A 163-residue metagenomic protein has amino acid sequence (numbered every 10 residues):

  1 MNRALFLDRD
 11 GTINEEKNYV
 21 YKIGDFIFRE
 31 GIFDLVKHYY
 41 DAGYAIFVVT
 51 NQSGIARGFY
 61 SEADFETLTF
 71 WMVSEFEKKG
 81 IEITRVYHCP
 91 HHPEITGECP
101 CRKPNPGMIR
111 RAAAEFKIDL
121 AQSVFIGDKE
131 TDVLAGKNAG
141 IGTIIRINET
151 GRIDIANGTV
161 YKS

Functional and structural regions predicted by a protein language model:
M1-F47: Active-site neighborhood of HAD-like aspartate-dependent phosphohydrolases
R3, A63, F70-T84, H92-F125 (+1 more regions): Asp-based, Mg2+/Mn2+-dependent phosphohydrolase catalytic module
D8-D10, N51, D128, D132: Acidic active-site catalytic centers that drive phospho-/nucleotidyl reactions and related ester hydrolyses
I13, I32, V48-V49, I55 (+2 more regions): Hydrophobic aliphatic residue packing
I13-E30, I55-D64, K78-I81, H91-P100: Metal-dependent phosphoesterase signature
K22, I27-F28, D41, C89 (+3 more regions): Flexible domain-boundary/linker segments
I32, V36-M72, I81-H92, G136: Substrate-recognition element of Asp-dependent hydrolases with the DxDx(T/V) motif
